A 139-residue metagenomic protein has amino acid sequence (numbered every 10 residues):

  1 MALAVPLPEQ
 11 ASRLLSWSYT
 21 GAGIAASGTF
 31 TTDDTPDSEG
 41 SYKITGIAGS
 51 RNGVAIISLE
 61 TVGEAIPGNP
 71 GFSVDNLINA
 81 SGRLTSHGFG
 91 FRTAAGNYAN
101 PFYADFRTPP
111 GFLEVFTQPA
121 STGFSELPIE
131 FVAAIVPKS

Functional and structural regions predicted by a protein language model:
M1-P6: Hydrophobic h-region of N-terminal signal peptides that target proteins for export in Gram-negative bacteria
L7-K138: Mature extracellular "passenger" or substrate-interacting domains of secreted, surface-exposed proteins
